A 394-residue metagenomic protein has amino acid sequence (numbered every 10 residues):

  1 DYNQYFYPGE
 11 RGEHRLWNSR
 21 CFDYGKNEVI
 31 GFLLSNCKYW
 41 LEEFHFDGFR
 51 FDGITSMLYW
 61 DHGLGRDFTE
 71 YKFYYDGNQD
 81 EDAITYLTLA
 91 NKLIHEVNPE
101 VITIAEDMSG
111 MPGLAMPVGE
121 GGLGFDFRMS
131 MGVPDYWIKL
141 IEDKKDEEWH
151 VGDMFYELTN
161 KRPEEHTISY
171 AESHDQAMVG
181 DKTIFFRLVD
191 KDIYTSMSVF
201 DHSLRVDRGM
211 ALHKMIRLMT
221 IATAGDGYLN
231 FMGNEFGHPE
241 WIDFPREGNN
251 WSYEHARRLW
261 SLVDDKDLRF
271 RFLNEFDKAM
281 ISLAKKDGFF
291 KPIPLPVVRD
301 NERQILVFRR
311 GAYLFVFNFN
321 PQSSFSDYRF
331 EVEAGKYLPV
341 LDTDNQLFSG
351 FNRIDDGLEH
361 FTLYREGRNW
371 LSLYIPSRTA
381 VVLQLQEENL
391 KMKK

Functional and structural regions predicted by a protein language model:
D1-Q79, E359, G367, L373: Substrate-binding/active-site clefts of carbohydrate-active enzymes
V29, L33-W40, Y86, A90 (+2 more regions): Alpha-helical packing segments of well-folded alpha/beta enzyme cores
W40, F44, D52, F319-Q322 (+1 more regions): Conserved beta-strand->loop/alpha-helix structural units within folded catalytic cores of enzymes with alpha/beta
H45-D47, G65-E247, W251-Y253, K285 (+5 more regions): Conserved alpha/beta catalytic core and glycan-binding cleft of carbohydrate-active enzymes
N91-K92, N98, A256-V297, T379-V382: Aromatic- and carboxylate-lined catalytic core of secreted/periplasmic carbohydrate-active enzymes
S261, D265, V340, L347-L363: Extended carbohydrate-recognition surfaces in non-catalytic/accessory domains of CAZymes and lectin-like proteins
G311, D355-K393: C-terminal beta-strand-rich structural cap/linker in extracellular carbohydrate-active enzymes
